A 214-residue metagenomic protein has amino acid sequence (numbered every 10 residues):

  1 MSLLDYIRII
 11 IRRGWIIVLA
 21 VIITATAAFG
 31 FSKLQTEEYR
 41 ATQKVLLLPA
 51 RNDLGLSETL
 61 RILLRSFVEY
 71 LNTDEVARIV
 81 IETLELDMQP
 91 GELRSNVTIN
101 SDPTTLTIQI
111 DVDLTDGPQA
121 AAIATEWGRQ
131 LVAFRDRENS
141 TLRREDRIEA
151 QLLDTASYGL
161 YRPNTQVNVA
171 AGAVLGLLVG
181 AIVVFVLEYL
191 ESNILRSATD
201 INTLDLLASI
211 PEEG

Functional and structural regions predicted by a protein language model:
M1-G214: Hydrophobic and amphipathic membrane-targeting/association helices
